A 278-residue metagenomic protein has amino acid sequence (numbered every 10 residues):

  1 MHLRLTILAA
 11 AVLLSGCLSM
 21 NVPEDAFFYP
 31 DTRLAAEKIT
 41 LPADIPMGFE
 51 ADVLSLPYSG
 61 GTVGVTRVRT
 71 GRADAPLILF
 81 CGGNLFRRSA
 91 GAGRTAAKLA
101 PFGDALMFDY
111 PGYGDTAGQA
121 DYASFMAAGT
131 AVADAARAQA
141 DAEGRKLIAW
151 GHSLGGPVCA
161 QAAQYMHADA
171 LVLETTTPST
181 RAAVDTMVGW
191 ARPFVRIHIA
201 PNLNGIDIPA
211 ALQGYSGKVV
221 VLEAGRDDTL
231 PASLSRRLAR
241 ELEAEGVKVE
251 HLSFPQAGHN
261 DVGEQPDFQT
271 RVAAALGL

Functional and structural regions predicted by a protein language model:
G16-S55: An N-terminal hydrophobic leader/cap segment in hydrolases
N84-K98, Q119: The serine-hydrolase catalytic nucleophile loop
G93-R94, D207-I208, G217, P231-E241: Short alpha-helix in the alpha/beta-hydrolase fold that links the catalytic acid
L99-A117: Conserved alpha/beta-hydrolase
Q119-A140: Alpha/beta-hydrolase active-site loop
Q161-G205, A211: Hydrolase active-site cap/lid region
L212-S216, V220-D227: Short beta-strand/loop motif that positions the catalytic acidic residue of the alpha/beta-hydrolase fold
A244-L278: C-terminal catalytic histidine-bearing segment of alpha/beta-hydrolase fold enzymes
